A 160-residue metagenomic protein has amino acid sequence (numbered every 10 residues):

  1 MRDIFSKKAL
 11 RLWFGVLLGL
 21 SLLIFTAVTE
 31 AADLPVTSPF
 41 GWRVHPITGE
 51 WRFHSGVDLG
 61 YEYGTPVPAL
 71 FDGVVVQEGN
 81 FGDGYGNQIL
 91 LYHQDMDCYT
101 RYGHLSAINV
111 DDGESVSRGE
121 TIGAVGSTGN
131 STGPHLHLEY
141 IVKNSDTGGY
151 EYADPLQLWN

Functional and structural regions predicted by a protein language model:
M1-A32: N-terminal secretion targeting segments of exported proteins
L22-N87, R118, S127, S131 (+1 more regions): Surface-exposed, glycine-biased beta-strand/turn segments
V36, G86-H93, E114-N160: Conserved, short, structured surface segments that act as functional micro-motifs
P46, R101, V110-G113, G148-Y150: Short acidic, gly/pro-rich beta-turn/loop elements at beta-sheet edges and active-site/ligand-binding grooves
H54, A69-N109, P134-H135, E139-V142: Zn2+-dependent peptidoglycan hydrolase active-site motif and core
T65, I108, G123: Glycine-centered loop/turn positions within well-structured domains that cap or flank conserved ligand/cofactor-binding
T65, M96-Y99, G149-E151: Short acidic/polar mixed-charge low-complexity motifs
